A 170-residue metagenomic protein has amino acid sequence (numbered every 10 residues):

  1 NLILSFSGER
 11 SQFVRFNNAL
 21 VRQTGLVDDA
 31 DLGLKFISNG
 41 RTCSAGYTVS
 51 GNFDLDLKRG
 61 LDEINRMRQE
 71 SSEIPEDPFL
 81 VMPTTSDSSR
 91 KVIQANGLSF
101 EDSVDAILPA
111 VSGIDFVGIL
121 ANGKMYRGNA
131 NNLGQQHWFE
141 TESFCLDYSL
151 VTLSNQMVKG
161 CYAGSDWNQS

Functional and structural regions predicted by a protein language model:
L2-F13, L55-F139: Acidic low-complexity segments
F6, F36, L120, L150-T152: Hydrophobic side chains in beta-strands
Q12-Q69: N-terminal alpha-helical targeting/anchoring segments
F13, D29-G33, T42, N132-Q136 (+1 more regions): Broad gene-expression machinery/nucleic-acid interaction feature
A19, D31, G118, G123 (+3 more regions): Glycine-centered flexibility motif
C43-A45, G51-P83, I114, T141-S170: Internal alpha/beta scaffold segment
